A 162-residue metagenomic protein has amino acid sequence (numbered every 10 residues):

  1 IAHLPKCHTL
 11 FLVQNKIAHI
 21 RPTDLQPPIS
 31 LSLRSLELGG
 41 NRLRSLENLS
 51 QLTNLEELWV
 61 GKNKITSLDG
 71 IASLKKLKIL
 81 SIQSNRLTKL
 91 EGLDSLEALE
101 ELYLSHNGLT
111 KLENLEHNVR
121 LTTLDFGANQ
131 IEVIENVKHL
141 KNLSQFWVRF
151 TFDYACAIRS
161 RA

Functional and structural regions predicted by a protein language model:
I1, I20-T23, L46-L49, L68-I71 (+5 more regions): Canonical leucine-rich repeat
I1-P28, R34-G39, N48-S50, G61: WD40 beta-propeller repeat fold
A2-L4, P27-S30, Q51-L52, S73-L74 (+3 more regions): Intrinsically disordered, low-complexity regulatory regions enriched in Ser/Pro/Gly/Thr and acidic residues
H8-L12, L31-L38, L55-V60, L77-I82 (+3 more regions): Conserved hydrophobic beta-strand positions in leucine-rich repeat
I29-R34, R44, T66, L80 (+1 more regions): Intrinsically disordered, low-complexity segments enriched in Ser/Pro/Gly/Ala and basic residues
H117-A162: Structured C-terminal portions of repeat-based eukaryotic scaffold domains
